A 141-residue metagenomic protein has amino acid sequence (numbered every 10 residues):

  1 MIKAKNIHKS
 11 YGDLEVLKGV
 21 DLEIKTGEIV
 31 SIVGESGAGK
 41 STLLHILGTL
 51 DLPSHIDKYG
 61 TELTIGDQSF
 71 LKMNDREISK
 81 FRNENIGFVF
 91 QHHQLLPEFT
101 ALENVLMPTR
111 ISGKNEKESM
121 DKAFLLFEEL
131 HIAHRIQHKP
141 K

Functional and structural regions predicted by a protein language model:
I2, L17-G19, F81: Conserved structural motif at the start of ABC-family nucleotide-binding domains
L14-E15, H134: Short coil-to-beta microelement around the adenine-binding A-loop and adjacent beta1/P-loop entry of ABC ATPase
V33-E35: The feature captures the beta-strand-to-loop junction immediately N-terminal to the Walker
G48: Helix-to-loop junction immediately C-terminal to a conserved catalytic motif
I56-S69, K122: Conserved ABC transporter NBD signature motif
Q68-S69, K117-H134: Conserved ABC ATPase "signature" region
F70-G87: ABC ATPase NBD coupling module
F99-P108: Short coil-to-helix segment of the ABC ATPase nucleotide-binding domain corresponding to the Q-loop/switch region
